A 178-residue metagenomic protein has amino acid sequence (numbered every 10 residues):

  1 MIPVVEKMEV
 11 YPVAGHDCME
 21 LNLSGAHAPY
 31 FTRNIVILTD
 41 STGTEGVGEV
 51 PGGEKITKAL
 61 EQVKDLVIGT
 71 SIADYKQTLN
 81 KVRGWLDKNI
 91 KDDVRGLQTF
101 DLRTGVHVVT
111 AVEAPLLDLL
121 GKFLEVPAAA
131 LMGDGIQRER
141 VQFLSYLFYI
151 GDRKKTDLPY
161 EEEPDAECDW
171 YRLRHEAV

Functional and structural regions predicted by a protein language model:
M1-P51: Structured beta-strand/loop patches that form or line metal/cofactor-binding pockets in enzymes
P12, R103-T104, E139: Cofactor-binding beta-sheet edge motifs in enzyme active sites
G25-A26, L131-G133: A generic local secondary-structure boundary/capping motif
T32-N34, E61, V141: Residues at beta-strand starts and edge strands
T39-L124: Metal- or metallocofactor-binding catalytic centers and their adjacent structured scaffolds across diverse enzyme
F123-L124, G133-I136: Subtilisin-like serine protease catalytic core
E139-V178: Metal-dependent enolase-superfamily TIM-barrel catalytic cores that perform enediolate-based chemistry
